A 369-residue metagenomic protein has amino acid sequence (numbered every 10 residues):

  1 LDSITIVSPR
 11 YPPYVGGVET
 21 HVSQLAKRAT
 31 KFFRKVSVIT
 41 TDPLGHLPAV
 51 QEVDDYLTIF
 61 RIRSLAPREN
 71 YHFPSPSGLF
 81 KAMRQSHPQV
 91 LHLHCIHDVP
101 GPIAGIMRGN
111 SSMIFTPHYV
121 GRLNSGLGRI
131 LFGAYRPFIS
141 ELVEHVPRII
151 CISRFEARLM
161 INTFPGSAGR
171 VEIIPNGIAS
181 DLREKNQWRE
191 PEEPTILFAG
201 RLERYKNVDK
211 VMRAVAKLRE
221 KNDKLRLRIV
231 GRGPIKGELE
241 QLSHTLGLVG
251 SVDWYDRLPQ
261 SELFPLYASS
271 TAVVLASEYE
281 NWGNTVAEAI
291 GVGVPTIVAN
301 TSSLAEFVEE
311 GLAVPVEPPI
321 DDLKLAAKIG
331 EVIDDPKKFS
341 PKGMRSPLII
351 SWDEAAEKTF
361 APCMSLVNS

Functional and structural regions predicted by a protein language model:
T5, R189-K206, M212-V215, R228: Conserved donor-binding/catalytic core segment of Leloir-type glycosyltransferases
H46, P76, V90-R122: An aromatic- and histidine-rich active-site surface loop
S112, R122-L142, S180: Nucleotide-sugar donor phosphate/pyrophosphate-binding loop at the beta->alpha transition of glycosyltransferases
F155, G177: Carbohydrate-associated surface elements
E240-L258: Nucleotide-activated donor-binding/catalytic signature segment of Leloir-type glycosyltransferases, i.e., the conserved
R257-L258, P265-S270: Short alpha-helical donor nucleotide-sugar binding micro-motif in glycosyltransferases
E278: Aromatic "clamp/platform" in nucleotide-sugar-dependent glycosyltransferases that forms part of the donor/acceptor
A305-E331: Change "using UDP/GDP/dTDP sugars" to "using nucleotide sugars
